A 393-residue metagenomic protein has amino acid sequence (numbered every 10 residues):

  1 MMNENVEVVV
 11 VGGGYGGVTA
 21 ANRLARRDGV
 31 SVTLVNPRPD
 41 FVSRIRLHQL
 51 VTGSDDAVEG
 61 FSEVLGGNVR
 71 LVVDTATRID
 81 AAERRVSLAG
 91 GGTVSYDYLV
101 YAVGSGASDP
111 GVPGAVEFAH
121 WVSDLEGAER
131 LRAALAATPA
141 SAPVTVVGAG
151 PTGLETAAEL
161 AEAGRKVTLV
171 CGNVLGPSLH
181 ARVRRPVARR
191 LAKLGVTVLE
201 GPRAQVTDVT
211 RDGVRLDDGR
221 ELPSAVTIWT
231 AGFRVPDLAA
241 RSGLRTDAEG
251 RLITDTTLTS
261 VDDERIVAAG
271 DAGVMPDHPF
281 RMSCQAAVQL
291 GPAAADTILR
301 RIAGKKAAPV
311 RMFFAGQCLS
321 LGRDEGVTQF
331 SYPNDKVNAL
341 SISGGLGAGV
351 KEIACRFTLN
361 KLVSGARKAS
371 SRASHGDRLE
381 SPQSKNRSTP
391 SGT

Functional and structural regions predicted by a protein language model:
M2-R70, E155-A181, G392-T393: Beta1-alpha1 glycine-rich phosphate/pyrophosphate-binding loop at the start of Rossmann-like nucleotide-binding domains
M2-V6, V69-P143, I228: FAD-binding core/adjacent interface of flavoenzyme oxidoreductases
V11-G12, Y101, V147-G148: Conserved N-terminal Rossmann-fold NAD(P)-binding element of oxidoreductases
R70-I79, V86, V94, A163-T256: A Rossmann-like FAD-binding core segment of flavoenzymes
E117-A140, V214, E221-V226, T230-Q289: FAD-site-proximal beta/loop scaffold in flavoenzymes
P143-R189, K193, T197-L199, M282-D296 (+2 more regions): Rossmann-like dinucleotide-binding core of oxidoreductases
A240, A248, A272-G322: A conserved FAD-binding loop/helix module that cradles the flavin
R323-T393: C-terminal auxiliary extensions adjacent to catalytic cores
